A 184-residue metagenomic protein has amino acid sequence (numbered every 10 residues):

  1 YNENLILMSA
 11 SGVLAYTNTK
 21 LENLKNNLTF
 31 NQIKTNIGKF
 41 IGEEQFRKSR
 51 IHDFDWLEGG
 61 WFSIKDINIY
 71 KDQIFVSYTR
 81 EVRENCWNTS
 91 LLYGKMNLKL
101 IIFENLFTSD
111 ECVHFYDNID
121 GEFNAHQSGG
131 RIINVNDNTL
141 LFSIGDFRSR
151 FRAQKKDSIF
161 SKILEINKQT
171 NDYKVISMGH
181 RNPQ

Functional and structural regions predicted by a protein language model:
Y1-F151: Acidic, Gly/Ser/Thr-rich repeat motifs that build Ca2+-stabilized beta-propeller blades
R150-Q184: Loop-centered beta-sheet repeat module
